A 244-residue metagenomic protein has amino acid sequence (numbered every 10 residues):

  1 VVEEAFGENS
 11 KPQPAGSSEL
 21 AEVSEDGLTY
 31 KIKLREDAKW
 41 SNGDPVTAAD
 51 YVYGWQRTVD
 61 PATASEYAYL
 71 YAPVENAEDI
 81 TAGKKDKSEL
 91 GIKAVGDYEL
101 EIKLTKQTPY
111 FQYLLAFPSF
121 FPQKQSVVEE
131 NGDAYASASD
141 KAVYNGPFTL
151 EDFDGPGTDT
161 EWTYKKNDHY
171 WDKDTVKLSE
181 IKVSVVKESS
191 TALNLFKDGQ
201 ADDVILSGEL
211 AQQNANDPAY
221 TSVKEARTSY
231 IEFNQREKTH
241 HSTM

Functional and structural regions predicted by a protein language model:
V1-E25, V143: N-terminal lobe/hinge region of extracytoplasmic solute-binding protein
E19-Y67, E101: Aromatic- and charge-enriched surface segment that lines or borders ligand/interaction sites
K31-K33, D50-V52, T63-S126: Surface-exposed binding/hinge segments that line and control ligand-binding clefts or catalytic entry sites
A38-S41, Y170-K173, E237-M244: Short helix-loop capping/hinge motifs at secondary-structure junctions, enriched in acidic/polar residues
T47-G54, D97-K103, L178-E180, T228-M244: Alpha-helical secondary-structure segments
L104-V176, E180: Gly/Pro-rich hinge or "lid" segments in bacterial periplasmic/extracellular proteins
D168-N214: Ligand-site clamp/hinge motif
Q212-R227: Ligand-binding "clamshell"
